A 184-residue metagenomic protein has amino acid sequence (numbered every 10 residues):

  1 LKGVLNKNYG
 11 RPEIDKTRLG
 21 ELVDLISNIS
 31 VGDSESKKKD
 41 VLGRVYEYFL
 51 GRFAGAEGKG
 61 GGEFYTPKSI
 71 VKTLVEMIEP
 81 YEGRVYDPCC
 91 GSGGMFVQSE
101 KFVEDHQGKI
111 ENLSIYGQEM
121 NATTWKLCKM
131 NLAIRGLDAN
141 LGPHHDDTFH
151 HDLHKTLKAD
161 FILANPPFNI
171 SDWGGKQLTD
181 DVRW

Functional and structural regions predicted by a protein language model:
L1-Y81, N140-L153: Non-catalytic, mostly N-terminal accessory regions of nucleic-acid modification and defense proteins
G60-A164, N169-D180: Conserved S-adenosyl-L-methionine
V182-W184: A short, charged helix-loop
